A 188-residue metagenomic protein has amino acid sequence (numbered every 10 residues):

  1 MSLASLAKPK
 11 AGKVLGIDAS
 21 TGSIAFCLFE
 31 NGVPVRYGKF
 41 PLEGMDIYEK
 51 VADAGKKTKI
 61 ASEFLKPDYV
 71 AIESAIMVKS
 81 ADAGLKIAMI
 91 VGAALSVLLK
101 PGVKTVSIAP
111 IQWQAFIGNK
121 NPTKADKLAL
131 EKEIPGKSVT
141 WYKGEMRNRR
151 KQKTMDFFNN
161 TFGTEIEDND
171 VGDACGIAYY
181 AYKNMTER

Functional and structural regions predicted by a protein language model:
M1-R188: Phosphate- and other anionic-substrate recognition elements at nucleic-acid/protein interfaces
